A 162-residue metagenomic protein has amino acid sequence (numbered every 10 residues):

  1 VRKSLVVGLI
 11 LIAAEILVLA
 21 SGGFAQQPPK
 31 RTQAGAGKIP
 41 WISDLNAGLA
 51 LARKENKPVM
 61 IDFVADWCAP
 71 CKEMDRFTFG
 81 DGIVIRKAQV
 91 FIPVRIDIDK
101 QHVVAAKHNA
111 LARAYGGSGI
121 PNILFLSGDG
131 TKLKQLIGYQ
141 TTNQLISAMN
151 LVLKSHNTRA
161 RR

Functional and structural regions predicted by a protein language model:
V1-S4: Positively charged n-region of N-terminal signal peptides that target proteins for export
G8-L19: Bacterial N-terminal signal peptides
G22-A50: N-terminal "domain-start" segment that seeds a small globular fold
L45-R53, R76-L153: Thioredoxin-like thiol-disulfide oxidoreductase module
E55-D66: Short active-site neighborhood of thiol/selenol oxidoreductases, capturing the structured segment around
A65-F79: Conserved redox-active cysteine motifs that mediate thiol-disulfide chemistry, especially di-cysteine Cys-X(1-2)-Cys
K154-R162: Short, solvent-exposed mixed-charge patches
